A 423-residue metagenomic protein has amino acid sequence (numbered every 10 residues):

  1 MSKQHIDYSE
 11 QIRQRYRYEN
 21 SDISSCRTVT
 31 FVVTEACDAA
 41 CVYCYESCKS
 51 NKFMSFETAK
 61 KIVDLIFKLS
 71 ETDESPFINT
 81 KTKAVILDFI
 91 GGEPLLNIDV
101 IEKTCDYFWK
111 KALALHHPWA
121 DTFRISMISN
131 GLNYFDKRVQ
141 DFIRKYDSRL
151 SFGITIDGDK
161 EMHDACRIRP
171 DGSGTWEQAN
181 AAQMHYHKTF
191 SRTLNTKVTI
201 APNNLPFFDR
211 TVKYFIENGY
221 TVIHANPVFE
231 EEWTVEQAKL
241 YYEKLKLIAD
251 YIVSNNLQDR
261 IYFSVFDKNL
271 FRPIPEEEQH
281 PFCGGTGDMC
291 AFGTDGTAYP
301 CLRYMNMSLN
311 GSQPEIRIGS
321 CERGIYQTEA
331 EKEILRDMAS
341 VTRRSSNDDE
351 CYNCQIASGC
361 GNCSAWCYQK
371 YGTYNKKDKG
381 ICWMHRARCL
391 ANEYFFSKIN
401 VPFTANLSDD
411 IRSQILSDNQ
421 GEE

Functional and structural regions predicted by a protein language model:
M1-Q11, R15-Y16, N306-L309, R344-E423: Radical SAM enzyme core and accessory elements
M1-T30, S75-K81: N-terminal [4Fe-4S]-dependent radical SAM core
I23-A59: Canonical Radical SAM [4Fe-4S] cluster-binding loop centered on the CxxxCxxC motif and its immediate flanking residues
F67-I90, N97-V228: Radical SAM/AdoMet-radical enzyme domain recognition
D209-E276: Long, K/E/R/D-enriched contiguous segments that form extended
E243-R272, Y304-N353: C-terminal accessory region of radical SAM enzymes
C283-G287: Short, small/polar residue-rich loop motifs at catalytic or cofactor-binding pockets
